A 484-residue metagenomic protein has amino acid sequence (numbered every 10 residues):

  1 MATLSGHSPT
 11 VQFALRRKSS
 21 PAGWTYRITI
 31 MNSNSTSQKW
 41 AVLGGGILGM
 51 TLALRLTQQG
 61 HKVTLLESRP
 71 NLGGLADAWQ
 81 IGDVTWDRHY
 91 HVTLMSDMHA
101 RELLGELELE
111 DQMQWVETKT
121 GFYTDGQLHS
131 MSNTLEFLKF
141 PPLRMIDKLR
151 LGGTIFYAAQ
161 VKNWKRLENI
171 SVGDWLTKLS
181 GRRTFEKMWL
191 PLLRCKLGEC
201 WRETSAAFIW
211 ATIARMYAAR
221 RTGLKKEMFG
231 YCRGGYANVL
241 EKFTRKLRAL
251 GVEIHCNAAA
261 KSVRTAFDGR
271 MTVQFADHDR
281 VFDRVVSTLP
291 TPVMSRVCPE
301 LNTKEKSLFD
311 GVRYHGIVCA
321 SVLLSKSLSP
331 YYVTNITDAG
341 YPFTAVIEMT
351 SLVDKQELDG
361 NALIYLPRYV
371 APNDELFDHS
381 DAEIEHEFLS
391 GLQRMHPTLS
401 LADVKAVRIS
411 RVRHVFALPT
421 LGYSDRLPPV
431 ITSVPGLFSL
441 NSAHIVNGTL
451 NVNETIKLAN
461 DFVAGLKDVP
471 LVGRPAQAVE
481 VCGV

Functional and structural regions predicted by a protein language model:
Q12-W40, Q58-Q59: Extreme N-terminal leader/targeting segments of oxidoreductases
Q38-L65: N-terminal Rossmann-like FAD-binding beta1-loop-alpha1 element of flavoenzymes
T57-I81: Glycine-rich FAD pyrophosphate-binding loop
Q59, A259-L399, S410, S424-S433 (+1 more regions): Mid-domain catalytic core of redox enzymes that form a hydrophobic substrate pocket/lid adjacent to a catalytic redox
G82-K165, P191: Dinucleotide-binding Rossmann-like beta1-alpha1 core, especially the glycine-rich loop that anchors the ADP
L143, G152-A266, V281: Active-site/ligand-binding neighborhood in enzyme catalytic cores
Y365, I431-N447, L458: Short FAD-binding loop at a beta-strand-to-alpha-helix junction that anchors the flavin cofactor in diverse
I456-G473: Internal hydrophobic alpha-helix adjacent to the cofactor/substrate pocket in enzyme cavities
